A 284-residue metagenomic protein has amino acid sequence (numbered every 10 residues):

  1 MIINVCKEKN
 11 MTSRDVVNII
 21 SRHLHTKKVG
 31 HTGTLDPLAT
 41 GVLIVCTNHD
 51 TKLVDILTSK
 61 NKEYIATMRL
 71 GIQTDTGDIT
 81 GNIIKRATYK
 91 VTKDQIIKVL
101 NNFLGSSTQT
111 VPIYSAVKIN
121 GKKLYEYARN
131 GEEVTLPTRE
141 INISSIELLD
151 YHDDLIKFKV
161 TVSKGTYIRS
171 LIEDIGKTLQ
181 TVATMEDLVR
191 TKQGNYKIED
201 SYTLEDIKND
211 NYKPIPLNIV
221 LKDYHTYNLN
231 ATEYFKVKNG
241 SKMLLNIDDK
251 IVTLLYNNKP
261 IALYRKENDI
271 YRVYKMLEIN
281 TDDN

Functional and structural regions predicted by a protein language model:
M1-K9, R14-L35, A39-V42, K93-L100 (+1 more regions): Accessory RNA 3′-end/elbow-binding domains used by RNA modification enzymes
I20-T26, I44, V134-G165, R169-Q180: The conserved catalytic core of RNA pseudouridine synthases
V45, A66, G121, L171 (+2 more regions): Residue-level signal for inorganic ion chemistry
N48-T51, Q73: Short, charged/polar surface micro-motifs in flexible loops or helix N-caps
D55-L70, V134-L148: Structural signature of FAD isoalloxazine-binding scaffolds in flavoprotein oxidoreductases
I56-T108: Acidic, low-complexity central loop/insert segments
A66-M68, I146, F158-V160, L188 (+1 more regions): A structural signal for short, well-ordered beta-strand segments
S115-T138, I143-S144: Extended alpha-helical targeting/anchoring segments, especially N-terminal organellar/secretory targeting helices
